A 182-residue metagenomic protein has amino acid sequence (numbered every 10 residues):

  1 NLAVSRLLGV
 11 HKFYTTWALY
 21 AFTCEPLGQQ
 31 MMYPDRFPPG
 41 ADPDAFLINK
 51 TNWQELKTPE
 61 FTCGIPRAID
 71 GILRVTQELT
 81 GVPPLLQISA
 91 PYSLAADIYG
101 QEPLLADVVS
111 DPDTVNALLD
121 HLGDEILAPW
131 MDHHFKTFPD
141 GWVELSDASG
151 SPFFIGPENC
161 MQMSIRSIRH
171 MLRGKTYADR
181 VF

Functional and structural regions predicted by a protein language model:
N1, H11, T15, T58-F182: Active-site loop segments of alpha/beta catalytic cores
L2-Q30: Membrane helical hairpin/interfacial module
L19-K57: A contiguous, low-structure linker/loop signature
